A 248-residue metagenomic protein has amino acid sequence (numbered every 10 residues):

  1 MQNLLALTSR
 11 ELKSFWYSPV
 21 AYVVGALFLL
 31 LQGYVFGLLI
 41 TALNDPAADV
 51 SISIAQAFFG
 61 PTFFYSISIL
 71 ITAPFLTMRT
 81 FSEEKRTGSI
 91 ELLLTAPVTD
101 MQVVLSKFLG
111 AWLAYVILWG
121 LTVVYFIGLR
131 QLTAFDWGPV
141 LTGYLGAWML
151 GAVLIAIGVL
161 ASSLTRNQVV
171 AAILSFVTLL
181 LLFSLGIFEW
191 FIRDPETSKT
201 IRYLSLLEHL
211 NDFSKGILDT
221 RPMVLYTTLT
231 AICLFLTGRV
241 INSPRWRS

Functional and structural regions predicted by a protein language model:
M1-G25: Aromatic- and glycine-rich beta-strand/loop motifs that create alpha-glucan
P19-T41, F64-T72, V177-L181: Hydrophobic alpha-helical transmembrane segments of multi-pass membrane transport/permease proteins
Q32-G33, Y125, L129, T178-I187: Aromatic-anchored segments of alpha-helical transmembrane domains
Y34-G37, A55-F59, S106-V169, L218: Secretory targeting signals
I40-Q56, L174-V240, S248: Terminal transmembrane helical anchor/hairpin motif
F59-E83, L118: Long, hydrophobic alpha-helical segments
A73-T77, Y125, A156-I157, L236-T237: Hydrophobic/aromatic residues in alpha-helical transmembrane segments
T80-G110: Helix-loop-helix units of permease transmembrane domains in multi-pass membrane transporters, especially ABC
